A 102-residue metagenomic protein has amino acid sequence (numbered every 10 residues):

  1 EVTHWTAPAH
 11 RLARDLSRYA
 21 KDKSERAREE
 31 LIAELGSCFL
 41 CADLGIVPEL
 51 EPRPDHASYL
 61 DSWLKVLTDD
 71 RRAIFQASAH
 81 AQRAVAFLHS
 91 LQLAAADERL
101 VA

Functional and structural regions predicted by a protein language model:
E1-T3: Short alpha-helix carrying the canonical HExxH Zn2+-binding catalytic motif
W5-L31, L50-L60: Post-HEXXH active-site segment of zinc metalloproteases
S24-R26, C38-A102: Long, well-structured alpha-helical subdomains associated with metal-dependent extracellular/ecto-lumenal hydrolases
L31-F39: Short amphipathic alpha-helical face segments that pack within enzyme cores and frequently flank/anchor catalytic
